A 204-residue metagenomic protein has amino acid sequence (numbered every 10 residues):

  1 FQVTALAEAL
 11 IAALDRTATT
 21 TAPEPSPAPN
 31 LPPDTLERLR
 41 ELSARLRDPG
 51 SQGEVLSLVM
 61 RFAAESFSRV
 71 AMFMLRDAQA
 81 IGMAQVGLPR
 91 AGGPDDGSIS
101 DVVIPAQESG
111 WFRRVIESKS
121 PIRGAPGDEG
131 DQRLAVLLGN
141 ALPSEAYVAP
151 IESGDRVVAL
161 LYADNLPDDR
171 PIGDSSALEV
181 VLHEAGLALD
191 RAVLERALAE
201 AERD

Functional and structural regions predicted by a protein language model:
T4-N30: Long, low-complexity intrinsically disordered regions
I11, D15, I116, E179-V193: Short amphipathic alpha-helical signal-transduction/dimerization elements
T20-L31, E37, E41, R45 (+1 more regions): Signal-transducing coiled-coil/dimerization helices and immediately adjacent hinge/linker segments that couple sensory
A28, N165-E179, A188, A192 (+1 more regions): Regulatory loop-to-helix N-cap segments in sensory/regulatory domains that couple ligand/signal detection
R38, L42-S43, S51-F67, M72 (+1 more regions): Amphipathic alpha-helical coiled-coil segments that mediate homodimerization and allosteric signal transmission
M72-S98: GAF sensory/regulatory domain recognition with acknowledged cross-activation on helical regulatory dimers
A91-R133: Regulatory sensory and allosteric helical modules in signal-transduction proteins and certain transcription factors
L134-V158: Helix-to-coil/beta transition segments that act as allosteric "coupling" elements at the rims of sensory or catalytic
